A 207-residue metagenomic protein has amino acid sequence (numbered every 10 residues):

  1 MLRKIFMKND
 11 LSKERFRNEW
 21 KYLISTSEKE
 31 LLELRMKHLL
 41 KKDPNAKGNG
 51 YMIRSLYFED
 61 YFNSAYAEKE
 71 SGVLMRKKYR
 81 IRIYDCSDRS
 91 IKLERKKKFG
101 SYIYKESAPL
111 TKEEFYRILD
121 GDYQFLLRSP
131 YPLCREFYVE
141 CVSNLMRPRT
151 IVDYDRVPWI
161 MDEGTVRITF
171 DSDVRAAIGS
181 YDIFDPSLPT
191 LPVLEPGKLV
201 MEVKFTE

Functional and structural regions predicted by a protein language model:
M1-E207: Phosphate-end processing signature that detects enzymes handling 5′-triphosphorylated RNA and polyphosphate
